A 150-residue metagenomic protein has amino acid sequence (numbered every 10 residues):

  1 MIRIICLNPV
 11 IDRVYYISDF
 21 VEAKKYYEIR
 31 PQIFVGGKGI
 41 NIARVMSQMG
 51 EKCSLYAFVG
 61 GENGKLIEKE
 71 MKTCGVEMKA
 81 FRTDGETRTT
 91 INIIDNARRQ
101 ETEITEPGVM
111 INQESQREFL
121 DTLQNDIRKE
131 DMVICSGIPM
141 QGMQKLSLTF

Functional and structural regions predicted by a protein language model:
M1-A23: Positively charged, low-complexity intrinsically disordered leader regions
M1-I5, K72, N96-F150: Ribokinase/PfkB-type carbohydrate-kinase core domain
L7-P9, F58-G61, T83, N96 (+1 more regions): Cofactor-binding loop segments of dinucleotide-utilizing enzymes, especially the Rossmann-like FAD- and NAD(P)+-binding
V14-Y16, K65, Q144-K145: Short glycine-/acidic-enriched loop or helix-start segments at secondary-structure transitions that form or flank
A23-I29, E101-T102: Generic N-terminal amphipathic, Lys/Arg-enriched alpha-helix
Y27-T87: Substrate-binding N-lobe of the ribokinase-like
D84-R99: Glycine-rich nucleotide/cofactor/substrate-binding loop typically near the N-terminus or early in the first domain
